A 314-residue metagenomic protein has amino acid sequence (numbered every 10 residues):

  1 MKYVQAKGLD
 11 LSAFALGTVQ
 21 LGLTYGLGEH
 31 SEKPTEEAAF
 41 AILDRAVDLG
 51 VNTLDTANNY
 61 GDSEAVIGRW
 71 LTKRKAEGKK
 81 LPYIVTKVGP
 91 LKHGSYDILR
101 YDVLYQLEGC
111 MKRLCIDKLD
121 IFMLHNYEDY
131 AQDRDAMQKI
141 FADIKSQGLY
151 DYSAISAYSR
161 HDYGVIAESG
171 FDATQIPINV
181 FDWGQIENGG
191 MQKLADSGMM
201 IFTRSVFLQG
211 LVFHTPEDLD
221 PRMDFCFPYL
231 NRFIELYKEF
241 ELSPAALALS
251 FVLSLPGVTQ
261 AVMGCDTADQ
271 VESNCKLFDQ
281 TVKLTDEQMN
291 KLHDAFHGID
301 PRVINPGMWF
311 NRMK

Functional and structural regions predicted by a protein language model:
M1-L81: N-terminal binding-site loop/beta-alpha segment at the start of enzyme catalytic domains that lines or forms
L16, A39, L54, I67 (+8 more regions): Conserved, mostly hydrophobic/aromatic
S31-R45, I98-L114, A157-V165: Short, acidic/polar
A57-A65, K92-G94, D129-Q132, F181-I186: Acidic-and-aromatic substrate-binding clefts and catalytic sites of carbohydrate-active enzymes
G68-L81, M111-C115, I166-S169, Q192-D196: Acidic (Asp/Glu)-rich catalytic clusters
K80-G94, F122-H125: A short, structured active-site edge motif that brings together acidic residues
M111-Y130: Active-site groove signature of glycoside hydrolases
Y127-V303, N311-K314: Beta/alpha (TIM)-barrel catalytic core signal, keyed to glycine-rich beta->alpha loops juxtaposed to Asp/Glu that bind
